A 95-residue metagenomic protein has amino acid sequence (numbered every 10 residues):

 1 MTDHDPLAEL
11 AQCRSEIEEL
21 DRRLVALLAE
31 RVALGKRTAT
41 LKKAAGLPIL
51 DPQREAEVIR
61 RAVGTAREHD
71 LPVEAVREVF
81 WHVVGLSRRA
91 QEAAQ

Functional and structural regions predicted by a protein language model:
M1-Q95: Domain-level signature for soluble enzymes in the chorismate/prephenate branch of the shikimate pathway
